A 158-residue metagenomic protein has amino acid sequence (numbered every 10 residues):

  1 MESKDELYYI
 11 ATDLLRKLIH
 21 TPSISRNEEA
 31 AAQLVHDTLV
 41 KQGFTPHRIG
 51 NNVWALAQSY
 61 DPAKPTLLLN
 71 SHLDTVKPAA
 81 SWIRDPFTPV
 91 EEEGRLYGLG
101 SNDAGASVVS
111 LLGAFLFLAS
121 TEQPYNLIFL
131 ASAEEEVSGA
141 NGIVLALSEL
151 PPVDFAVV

Functional and structural regions predicted by a protein language model:
M1-P78: N-terminal helical capping/dimerization or prosegment-like subdomains of hydrolases acting on amide or phosphate bonds
I24, E28, G100-N102, N141: Gly/Ser/Thr-rich beta-alpha loop segments that engage phosphate groups in nucleotides
A31, K77, A106, V137-G139: Hydrophobic side chains within alpha-helical segments
I49, L99, L130-S132: Structural motif
N51, G94, E134: Residues that form or immediately flank small-molecule/cofactor binding pockets and catalytic motifs
K64-I128: Active-site metal-coordination/substrate-binding segment of hydrolases, especially metallo-dependent peptidases
V108-V158: Acidic/histidine-rich catalytic neighborhood of metal-dependent amide-processing enzymes
